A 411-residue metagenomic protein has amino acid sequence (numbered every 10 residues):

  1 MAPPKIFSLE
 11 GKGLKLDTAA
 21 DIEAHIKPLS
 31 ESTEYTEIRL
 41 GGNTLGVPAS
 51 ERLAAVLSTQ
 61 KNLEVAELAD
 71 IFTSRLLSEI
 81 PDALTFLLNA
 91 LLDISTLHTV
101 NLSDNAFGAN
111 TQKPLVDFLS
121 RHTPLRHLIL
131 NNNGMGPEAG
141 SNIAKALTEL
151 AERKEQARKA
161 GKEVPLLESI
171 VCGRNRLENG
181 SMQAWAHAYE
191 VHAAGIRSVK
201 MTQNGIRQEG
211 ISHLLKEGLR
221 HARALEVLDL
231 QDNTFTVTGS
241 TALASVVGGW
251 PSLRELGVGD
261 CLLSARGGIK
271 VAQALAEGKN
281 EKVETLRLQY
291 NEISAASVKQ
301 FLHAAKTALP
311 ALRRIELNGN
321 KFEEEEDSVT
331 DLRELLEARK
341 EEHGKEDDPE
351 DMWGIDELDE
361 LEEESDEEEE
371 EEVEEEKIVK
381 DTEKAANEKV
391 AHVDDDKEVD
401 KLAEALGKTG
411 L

Functional and structural regions predicted by a protein language model:
M1-L411: Leucine-rich tandem repeat or coiled-coil scaffolds
